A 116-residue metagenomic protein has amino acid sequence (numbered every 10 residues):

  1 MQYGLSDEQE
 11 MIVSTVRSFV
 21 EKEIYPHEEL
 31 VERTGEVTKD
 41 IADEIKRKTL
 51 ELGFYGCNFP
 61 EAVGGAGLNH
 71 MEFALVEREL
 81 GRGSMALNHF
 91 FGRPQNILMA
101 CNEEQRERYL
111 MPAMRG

Functional and structural regions predicted by a protein language model:
M1-I12: Intrinsic disorder at enzyme termini
Y25-G116: Glycine-rich flavin
